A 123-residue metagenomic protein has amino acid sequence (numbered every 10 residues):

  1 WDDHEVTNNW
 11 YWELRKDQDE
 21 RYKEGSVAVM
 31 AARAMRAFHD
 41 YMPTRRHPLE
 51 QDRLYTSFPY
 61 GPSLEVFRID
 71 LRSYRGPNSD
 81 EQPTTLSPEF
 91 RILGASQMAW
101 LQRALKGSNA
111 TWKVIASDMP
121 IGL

Functional and structural regions predicted by a protein language model:
W1-L123: Metal-dependent phosphoester/phosphodiester hydrolase catalytic core
